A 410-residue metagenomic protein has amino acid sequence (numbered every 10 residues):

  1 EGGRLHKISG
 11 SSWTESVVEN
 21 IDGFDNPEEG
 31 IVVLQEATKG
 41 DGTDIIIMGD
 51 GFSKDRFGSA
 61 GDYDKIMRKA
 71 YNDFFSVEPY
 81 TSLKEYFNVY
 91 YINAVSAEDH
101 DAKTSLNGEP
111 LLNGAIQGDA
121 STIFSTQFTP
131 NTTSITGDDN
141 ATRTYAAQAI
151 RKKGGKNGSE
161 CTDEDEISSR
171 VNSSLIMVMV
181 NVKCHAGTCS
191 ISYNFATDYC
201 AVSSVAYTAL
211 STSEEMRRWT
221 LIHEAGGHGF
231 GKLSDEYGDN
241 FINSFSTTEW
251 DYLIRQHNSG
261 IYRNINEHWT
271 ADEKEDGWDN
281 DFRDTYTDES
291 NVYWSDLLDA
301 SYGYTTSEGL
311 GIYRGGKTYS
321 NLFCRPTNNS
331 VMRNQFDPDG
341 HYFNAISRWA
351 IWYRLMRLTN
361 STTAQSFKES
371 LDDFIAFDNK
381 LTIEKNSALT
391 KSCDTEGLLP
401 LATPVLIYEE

Functional and structural regions predicted by a protein language model:
E1-S76, K391-G397, T403-E410: Zymogen propeptides/activation segments of proteases
G23-D41, M48-F52, N72-N240: Active-site-proximal segment of zinc-dependent metalloprotease catalytic domains
D44, N88, I176, G311-I312 (+1 more regions): Generic structural signal for residues positioned in beta-strands
K54-A60, D99-D101, A186-T188, D339-S347: Short, solvent-exposed loop/turn elements at domain surfaces
F57-K69, T212-M216, T220-L221, A345: Soluble non-cytosolic domains of exported or imported proteins
F57-P79, N321-P338: Short, solvent-exposed linear motifs at loop/edge-of-secondary-structure regions
K65-D73, H228, W349, Y353: Solvent-exposed, polar/charged alpha-helical surfaces in well-ordered, non-transmembrane soluble domains, broadly
S234-E410: Replace "(M1/M4/M9/M12/WLM)" with "(e.g., M1/M4/M8/M9/M12/M26/WLM)" and add "not limited to" to clarify scope
